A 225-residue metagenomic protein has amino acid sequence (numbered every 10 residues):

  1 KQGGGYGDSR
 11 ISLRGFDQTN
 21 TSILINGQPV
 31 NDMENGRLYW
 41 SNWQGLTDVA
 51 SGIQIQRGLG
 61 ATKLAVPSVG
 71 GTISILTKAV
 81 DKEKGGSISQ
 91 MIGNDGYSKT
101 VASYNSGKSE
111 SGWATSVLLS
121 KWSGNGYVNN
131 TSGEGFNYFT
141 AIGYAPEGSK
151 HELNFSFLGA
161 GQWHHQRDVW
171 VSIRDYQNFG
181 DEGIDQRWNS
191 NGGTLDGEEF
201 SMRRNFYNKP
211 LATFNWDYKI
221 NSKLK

Functional and structural regions predicted by a protein language model:
K1-P29, G45, S51: Extracytoplasmic beta-strand/coil segments of soluble accessory domains associated with Gram-negative outer-membrane
G3-G5, A65, G93-G96, N130-E134 (+2 more regions): Short sequence motifs at beta-strands and strand-loop junctions characteristic of Gram-negative outer-membrane
S12, P29-R57, L76: Short acidic/polar hinge/loop motifs at secondary-structure boundaries that mediate gating or recognition
N20, V30-N31, G60-K63, G126: Short beta-strands and strand-coil junctions in structured, solvent-facing domains, enriched
N35-G36, I55-R57, K84-S87, K121-G126 (+2 more regions): Extracytoplasmic loops and strand-loop junctions of Gram-negative outer membrane beta-barrel proteins
A50-I55, G71, T77-I92, T115-V117: Transmembrane beta-strand segments of Gram-negative outer membrane beta-barrel proteins
G85, I92-S123, V128-R167, Y207-I220: Transmembrane beta-barrel wall of Gram-negative outer-membrane proteins
G143, E152-T213, K225: Acidic/polar loop-and-plug regions of large Gram-negative outer-membrane beta-barrel proteins
